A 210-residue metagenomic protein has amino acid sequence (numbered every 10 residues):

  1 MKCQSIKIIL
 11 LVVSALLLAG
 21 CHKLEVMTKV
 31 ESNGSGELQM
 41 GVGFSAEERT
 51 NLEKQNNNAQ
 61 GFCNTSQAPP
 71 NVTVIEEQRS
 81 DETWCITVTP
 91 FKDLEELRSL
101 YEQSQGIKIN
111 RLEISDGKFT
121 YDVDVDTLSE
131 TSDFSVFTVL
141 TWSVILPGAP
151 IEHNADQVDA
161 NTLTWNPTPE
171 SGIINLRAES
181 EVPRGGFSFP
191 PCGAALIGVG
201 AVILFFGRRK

Functional and structural regions predicted by a protein language model:
M1-I9: Bacterial N-terminal signal peptides that target proteins for export
L18-G20: C-terminal motif of bacterial Sec signal peptides marking the signal peptidase cleavage site
L24-V42, G117-V123: One face of beta-strands
N33-S35, G43-S45, K92, I145-A149: Solvent-exposed coil/turn segments that connect beta secondary-structure elements in extracytoplasmic/periplasmic
G43-I114: Structured domain cores in non-transmembrane regions
K108-R184: Intrinsically disordered, low-complexity linkers and stems that provide flexible hinges in membrane-associated
P183-G200: C-terminal cell-surface addressing/anchoring modules of secreted/extracellular proteins
G198-K210: C-terminal membrane-anchoring or membrane-association module
